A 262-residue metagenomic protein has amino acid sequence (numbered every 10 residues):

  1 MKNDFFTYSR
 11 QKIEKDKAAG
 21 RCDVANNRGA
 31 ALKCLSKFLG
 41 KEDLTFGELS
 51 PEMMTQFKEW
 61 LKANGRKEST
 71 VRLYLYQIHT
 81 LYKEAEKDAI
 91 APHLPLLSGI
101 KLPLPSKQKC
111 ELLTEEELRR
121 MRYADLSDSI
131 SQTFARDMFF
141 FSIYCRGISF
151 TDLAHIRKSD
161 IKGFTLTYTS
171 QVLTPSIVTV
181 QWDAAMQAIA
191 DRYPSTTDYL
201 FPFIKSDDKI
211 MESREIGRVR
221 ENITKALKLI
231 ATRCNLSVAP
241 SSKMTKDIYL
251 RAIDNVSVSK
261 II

Functional and structural regions predicted by a protein language model:
M1: N-terminal helical hairpins
R10-D23, L32-K109, A124: N-terminal core-binding DNA-recognition domain of tyrosine recombinases/integrases
K83-I90, S142-G163: Short, charged phosphate-coordinating catalytic segments
G99-F150, A154: Basic, Lys/Arg- and aromatic-enriched nucleic-acid-binding interface segment
L126-S129, T167-V178, I210-V219, S237-S241: Short, contiguous acidic/charged loop-to-helix segments that flank catalytic cores in large enzymes
I130, T224-I261: Short, basic (Lys/Arg/His-rich) helix/loop patches that form interaction surfaces in the mid-to-C-terminal regions
H155-R192: Conserved tyrosine-mediated DNA breakage-rejoining catalytic core shared by Y-recombinases
Q181-V238: Active-site/catalytic core of tyrosine-dependent DNA strand-transfer enzymes
